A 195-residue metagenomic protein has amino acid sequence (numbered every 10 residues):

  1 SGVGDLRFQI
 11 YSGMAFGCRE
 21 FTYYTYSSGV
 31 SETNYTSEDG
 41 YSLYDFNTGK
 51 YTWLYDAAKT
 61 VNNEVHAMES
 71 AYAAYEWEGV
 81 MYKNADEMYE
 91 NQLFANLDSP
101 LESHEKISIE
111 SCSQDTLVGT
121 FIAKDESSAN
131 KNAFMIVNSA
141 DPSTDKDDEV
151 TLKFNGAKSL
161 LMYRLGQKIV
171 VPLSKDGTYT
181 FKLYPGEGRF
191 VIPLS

Functional and structural regions predicted by a protein language model:
S1-G29: Catalytic-core region of carbohydrate-active enzymes that cleave or remodel glycosidic bonds
S1-G4, E32-T33, E38-Y44: Active-site clefts of carbohydrate-active enzymes
S1-V3, N47-G49, A140: The substrate-binding groove and active-site-proximal loops of carbohydrate-active enzymes, especially glycoside
G13, A58, F134: Conserved, mostly hydrophobic/aromatic
K50-S103: Catalytic cores of secreted or luminal carbohydrate-active enzymes
A85-G156: Carbohydrate-binding surface patches
K153-I169: Solvent-exposed beta-hairpin/edge-strand motifs
S174-S195: C-terminal beta-strand-rich structural cap/linker in extracellular carbohydrate-active enzymes
